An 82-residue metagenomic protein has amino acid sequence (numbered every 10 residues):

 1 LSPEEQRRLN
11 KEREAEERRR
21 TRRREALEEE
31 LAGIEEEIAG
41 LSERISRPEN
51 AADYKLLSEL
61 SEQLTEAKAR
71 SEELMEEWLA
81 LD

Functional and structural regions predicted by a protein language model:
L1-D82: Charged, heptad-repeat coiled-coil alpha-helices that serve as long linker/dimerization "arms" in large NTP-dependent
